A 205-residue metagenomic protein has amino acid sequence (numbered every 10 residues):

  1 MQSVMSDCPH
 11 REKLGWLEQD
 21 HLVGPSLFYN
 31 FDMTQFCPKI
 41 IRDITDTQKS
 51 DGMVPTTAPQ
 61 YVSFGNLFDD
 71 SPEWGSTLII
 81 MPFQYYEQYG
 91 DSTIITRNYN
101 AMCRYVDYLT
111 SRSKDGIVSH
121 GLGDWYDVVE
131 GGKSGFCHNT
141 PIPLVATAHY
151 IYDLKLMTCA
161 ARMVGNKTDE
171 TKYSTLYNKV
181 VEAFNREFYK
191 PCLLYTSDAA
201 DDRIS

Functional and structural regions predicted by a protein language model:
M1-S111, I117-L122: Substrate-binding groove/exosite segments of carbohydrate-active enzymes
S6-H10, T93-I95, K167-T171, C192-S197: Short, surface-exposed loop/turn segments at secondary-structure junctions
L17-D20, T147, R203: Short runs of predominantly hydrophobic/aromatic residues within well-ordered alpha helices that form helix-helix
P55-L67, Y126-P143, E187-P191: Acidic/His metal-coordination segments adjacent to aromatic residues that form catalytic metal sites in metalloenzymes
D70, W74, I94, N139-H149: Extracytoplasmic/periplasmic, Sec-exported soluble proteins
I117-W125, T147, D153: Core alpha/beta catalytic barrel or barrel-like domain that forms the active/cofactor pocket in diverse metabolic
L144-L194: Active-site neighborhood of glycoside hydrolase catalytic domains
Y195-S205: Single conserved hydrophobic/aromatic residue that forms the stacking wall/gate of nucleotide- or nucleobase-binding
